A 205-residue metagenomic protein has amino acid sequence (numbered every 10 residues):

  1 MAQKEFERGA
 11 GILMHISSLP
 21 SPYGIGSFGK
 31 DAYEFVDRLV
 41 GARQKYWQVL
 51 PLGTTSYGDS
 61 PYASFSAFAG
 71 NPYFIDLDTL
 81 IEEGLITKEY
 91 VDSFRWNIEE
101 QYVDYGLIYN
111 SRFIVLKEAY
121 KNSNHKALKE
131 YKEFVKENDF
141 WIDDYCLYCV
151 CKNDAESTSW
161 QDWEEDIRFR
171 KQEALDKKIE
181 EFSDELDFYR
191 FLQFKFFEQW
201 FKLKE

Functional and structural regions predicted by a protein language model:
K4-E205: Acidic/aromatic-lined carbohydrate-recognition and catalytic surfaces of CAZymes acting on diverse glycans
